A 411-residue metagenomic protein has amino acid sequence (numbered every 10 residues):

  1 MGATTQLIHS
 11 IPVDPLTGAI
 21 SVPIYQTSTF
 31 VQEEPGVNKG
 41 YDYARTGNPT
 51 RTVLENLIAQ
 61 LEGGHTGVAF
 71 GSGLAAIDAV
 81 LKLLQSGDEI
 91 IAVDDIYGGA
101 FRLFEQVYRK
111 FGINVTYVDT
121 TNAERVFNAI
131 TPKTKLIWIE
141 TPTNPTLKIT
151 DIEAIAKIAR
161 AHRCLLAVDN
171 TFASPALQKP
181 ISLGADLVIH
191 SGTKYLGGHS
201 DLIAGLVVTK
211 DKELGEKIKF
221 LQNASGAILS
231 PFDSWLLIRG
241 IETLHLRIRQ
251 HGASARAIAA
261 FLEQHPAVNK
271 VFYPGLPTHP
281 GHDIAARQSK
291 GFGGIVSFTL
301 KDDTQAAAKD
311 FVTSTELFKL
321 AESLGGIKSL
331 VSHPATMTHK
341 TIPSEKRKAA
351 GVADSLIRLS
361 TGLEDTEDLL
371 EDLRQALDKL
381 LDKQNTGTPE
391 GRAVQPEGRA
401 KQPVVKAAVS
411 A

Functional and structural regions predicted by a protein language model:
M1-I24: Short conserved active-site loop signatures built around small residues
G2-T4, K270, G325-G326, S332: Positively charged, small/polar-rich N-terminal and surface patches that mediate targeting and assembly and bind
H9, L16, V68-A267, F272: Conserved PLP-enzyme active-site core in the AAT-like
I24-Y25, E33-V53, L57-Q60, L330-S355: Glycine-rich phosphate/pyrophosphate-binding loop and adjacent beta-alpha nucleotide/cofactor-binding cores
T29-D78, K82-L83, G99-Q106: Conserved N-terminal alpha-helix of the aminotransferase class I/II PLP-enzyme fold
N114, P132, D302, S329-E390 (+2 more regions): PLP-dependent enzyme catalytic core of the Aspartate aminotransferase-like
L237-L246, G294-D302, R358-G362: Short, well-ordered beta-strand elements within core beta-sheets of diverse protein domains
R256-G325, I342-K348, L381: Conserved small-domain helix->loop->beta segment predominantly found in fold-type I
